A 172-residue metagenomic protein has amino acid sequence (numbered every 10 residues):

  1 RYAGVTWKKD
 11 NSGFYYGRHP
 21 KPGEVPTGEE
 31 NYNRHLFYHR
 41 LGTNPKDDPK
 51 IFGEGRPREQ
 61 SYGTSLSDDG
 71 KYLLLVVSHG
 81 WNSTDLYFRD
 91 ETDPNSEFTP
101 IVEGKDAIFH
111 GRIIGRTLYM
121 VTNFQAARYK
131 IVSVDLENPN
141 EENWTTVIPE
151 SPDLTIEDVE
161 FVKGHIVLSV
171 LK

Functional and structural regions predicted by a protein language model:
R1-K172: Peripheral, non-catalytic segments that deliver or gate enzyme domains
